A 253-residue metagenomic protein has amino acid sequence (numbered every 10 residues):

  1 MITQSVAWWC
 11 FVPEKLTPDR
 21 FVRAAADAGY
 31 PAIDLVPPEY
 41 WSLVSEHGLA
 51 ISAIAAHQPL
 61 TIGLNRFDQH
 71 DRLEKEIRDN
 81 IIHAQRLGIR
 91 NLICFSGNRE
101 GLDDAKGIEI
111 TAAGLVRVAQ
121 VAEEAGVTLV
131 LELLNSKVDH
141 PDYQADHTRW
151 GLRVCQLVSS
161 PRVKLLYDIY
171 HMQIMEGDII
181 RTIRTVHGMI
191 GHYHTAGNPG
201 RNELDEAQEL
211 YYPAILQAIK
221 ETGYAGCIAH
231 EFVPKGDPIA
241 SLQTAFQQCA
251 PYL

Functional and structural regions predicted by a protein language model:
M1-C10, I51-N65, G97-R99: N-terminal small/glycine-rich loop or linker at the start of catalytic domains across soluble metabolic enzymes
M1-D27, D34, G88-R90, A145-Y167 (+1 more regions): Histidine-acidic metal/acid-base catalytic patches
V12, E39, H57-T61, N98-E100 (+4 more regions): Feature marks short, surface-exposed loop/turn motifs that line or immediately flank catalytic pockets and channel
A26, S45, Q85, A119 (+2 more regions): Anion (oxyanion) recognition and catalysis
P31-E39: A short beta-strand-loop structural module common to alpha/beta enzyme folds
E39-L49: Active-site-adjacent beta->alpha loops and helix N-cap segments on the catalytic face of soluble alpha/beta enzymes
I51-A53, L131, Y167, H230: Hydrophobic residues in well-ordered beta-strands that form the structural core
G63-K164, I174: Active-site acidic/histidine proton-transfer and metal-coordination neighborhood in alpha/beta enzyme cores
